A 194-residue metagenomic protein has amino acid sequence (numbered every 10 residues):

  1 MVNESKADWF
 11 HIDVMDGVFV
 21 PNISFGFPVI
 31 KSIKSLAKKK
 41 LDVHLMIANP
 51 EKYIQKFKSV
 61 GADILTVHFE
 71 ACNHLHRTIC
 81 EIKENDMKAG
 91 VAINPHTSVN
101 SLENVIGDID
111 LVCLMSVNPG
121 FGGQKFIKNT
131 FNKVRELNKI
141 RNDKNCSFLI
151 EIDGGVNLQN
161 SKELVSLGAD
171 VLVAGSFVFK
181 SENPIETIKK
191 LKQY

Functional and structural regions predicted by a protein language model:
V2, D13, F57, V112 (+5 more regions): Conserved, mostly hydrophobic/aromatic
S5, L36, V60, N85 (+1 more regions): Structural motif
F10-I12, L41-L45, L65-V67, A89-I93 (+3 more regions): Hydrophobic faces of well-ordered beta-strands that scaffold small-molecule active sites in alpha/beta enzyme cores
H11-E81: N-terminal active-site wall of soluble small-molecule enzyme domains
D16-S24, P95, E103-V105, L111-L149 (+1 more regions): Glycine/Thr-rich beta-alpha phosphate-binding loop at enzyme active sites
I23-V43, E81-G90, T130-I150, G154 (+1 more regions): Alpha-helix-loop-beta-strand connector modules within alpha/beta enzyme cores
E51-S59, T97-I109, G154-L172: Catalytic cores of alpha/beta
V67-N73, C113-Q124, L167-T187: Glycine-rich phosphate-binding active-site loops on the catalytic face of alpha/beta enzymes
